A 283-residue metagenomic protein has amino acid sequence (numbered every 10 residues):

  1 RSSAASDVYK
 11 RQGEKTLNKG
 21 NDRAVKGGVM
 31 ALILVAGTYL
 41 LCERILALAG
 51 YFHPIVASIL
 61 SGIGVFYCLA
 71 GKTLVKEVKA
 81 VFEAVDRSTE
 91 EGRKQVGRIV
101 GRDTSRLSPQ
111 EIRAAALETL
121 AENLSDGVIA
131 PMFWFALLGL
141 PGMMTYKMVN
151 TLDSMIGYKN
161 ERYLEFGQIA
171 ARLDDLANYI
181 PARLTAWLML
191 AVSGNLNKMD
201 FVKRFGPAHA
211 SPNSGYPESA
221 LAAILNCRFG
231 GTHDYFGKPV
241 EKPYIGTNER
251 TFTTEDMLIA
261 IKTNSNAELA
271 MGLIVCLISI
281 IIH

Functional and structural regions predicted by a protein language model:
S2-Y9: Short, small-residue-biased leader/transition segments that mark boundaries at the very start of proteins
R11-T16, G20, E122: Interfacial loop/helix-cap signal at membrane boundaries in integral membrane proteins
Q12-G13, G92, L221, A260: A residue-level signal for conserved active-site and pocket-lining positions in enzyme catalytic cores
G13, A24-G28, G246: Glycine-centered structural positions embedded in regular secondary structure
T16, L48, I99, A136-L137 (+3 more regions): Alpha-helical structural context
N21-A186, P212-S214, E218: "…together with the soluble PPM/PP2C metallo-phosphatase catalytic core" -> "…together with the soluble PPM/PP2C
V192-H283: Transmembrane alpha-helix interface motif
